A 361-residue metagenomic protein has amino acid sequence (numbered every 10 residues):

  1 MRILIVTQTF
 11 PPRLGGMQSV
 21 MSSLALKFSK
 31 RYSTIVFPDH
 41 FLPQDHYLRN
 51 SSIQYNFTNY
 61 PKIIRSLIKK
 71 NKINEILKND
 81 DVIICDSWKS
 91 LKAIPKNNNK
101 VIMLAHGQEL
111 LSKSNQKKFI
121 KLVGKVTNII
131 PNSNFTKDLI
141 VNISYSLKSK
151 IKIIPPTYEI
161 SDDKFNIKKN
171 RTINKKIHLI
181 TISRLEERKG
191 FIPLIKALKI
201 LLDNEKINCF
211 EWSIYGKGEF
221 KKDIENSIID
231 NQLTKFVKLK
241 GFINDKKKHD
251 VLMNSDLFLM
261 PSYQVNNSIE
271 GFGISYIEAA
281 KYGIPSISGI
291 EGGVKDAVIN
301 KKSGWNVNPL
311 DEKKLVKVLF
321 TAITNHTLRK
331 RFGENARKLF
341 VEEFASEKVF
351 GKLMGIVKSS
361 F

Functional and structural regions predicted by a protein language model:
L4-V6, I130, R171-K189, I195-K199: Conserved donor-binding/catalytic core segment of Leloir-type glycosyltransferases
T7-I64, K150: N-terminal strand-loop element at the rim of the active site of nucleotide-sugar-dependent glycosyltransferases
F135, T157: Carbohydrate-associated surface elements
C209, F236, K314, T321 (+3 more regions): A short, well-ordered alpha-helix in the C-terminal region of glycosyltransferases
Y215, D223-K246: Nucleotide-activated donor-binding/catalytic signature segment of Leloir-type glycosyltransferases, i.e., the conserved
M253-S268, I284: Acidic donor-binding loop of glycosyltransferase active sites
Y276, K281, P285-S288, V298: Short hydrophobic beta-strand element within catalytic cores of glycosyltransferases and related nucleotide-activated
N300-K301, W305-E312, T321-T327: Conserved acidic donor-binding segment of nucleotide-sugar-dependent glycosyltransferases
